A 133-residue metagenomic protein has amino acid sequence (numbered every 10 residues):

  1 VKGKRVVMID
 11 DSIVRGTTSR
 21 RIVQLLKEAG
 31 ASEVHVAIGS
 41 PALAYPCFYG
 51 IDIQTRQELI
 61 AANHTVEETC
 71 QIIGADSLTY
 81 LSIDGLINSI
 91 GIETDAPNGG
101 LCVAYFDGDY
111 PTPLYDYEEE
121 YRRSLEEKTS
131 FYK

Functional and structural regions predicted by a protein language model:
V1-K133: PRPP-associated nucleotide enzymes
